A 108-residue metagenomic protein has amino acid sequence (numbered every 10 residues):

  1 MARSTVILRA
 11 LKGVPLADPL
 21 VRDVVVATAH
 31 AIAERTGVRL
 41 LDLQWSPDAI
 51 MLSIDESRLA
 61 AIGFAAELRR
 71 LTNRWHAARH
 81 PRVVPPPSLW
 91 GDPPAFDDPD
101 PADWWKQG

Functional and structural regions predicted by a protein language model:
M1-G108: Charge-rich, low-complexity N-terminal segments
